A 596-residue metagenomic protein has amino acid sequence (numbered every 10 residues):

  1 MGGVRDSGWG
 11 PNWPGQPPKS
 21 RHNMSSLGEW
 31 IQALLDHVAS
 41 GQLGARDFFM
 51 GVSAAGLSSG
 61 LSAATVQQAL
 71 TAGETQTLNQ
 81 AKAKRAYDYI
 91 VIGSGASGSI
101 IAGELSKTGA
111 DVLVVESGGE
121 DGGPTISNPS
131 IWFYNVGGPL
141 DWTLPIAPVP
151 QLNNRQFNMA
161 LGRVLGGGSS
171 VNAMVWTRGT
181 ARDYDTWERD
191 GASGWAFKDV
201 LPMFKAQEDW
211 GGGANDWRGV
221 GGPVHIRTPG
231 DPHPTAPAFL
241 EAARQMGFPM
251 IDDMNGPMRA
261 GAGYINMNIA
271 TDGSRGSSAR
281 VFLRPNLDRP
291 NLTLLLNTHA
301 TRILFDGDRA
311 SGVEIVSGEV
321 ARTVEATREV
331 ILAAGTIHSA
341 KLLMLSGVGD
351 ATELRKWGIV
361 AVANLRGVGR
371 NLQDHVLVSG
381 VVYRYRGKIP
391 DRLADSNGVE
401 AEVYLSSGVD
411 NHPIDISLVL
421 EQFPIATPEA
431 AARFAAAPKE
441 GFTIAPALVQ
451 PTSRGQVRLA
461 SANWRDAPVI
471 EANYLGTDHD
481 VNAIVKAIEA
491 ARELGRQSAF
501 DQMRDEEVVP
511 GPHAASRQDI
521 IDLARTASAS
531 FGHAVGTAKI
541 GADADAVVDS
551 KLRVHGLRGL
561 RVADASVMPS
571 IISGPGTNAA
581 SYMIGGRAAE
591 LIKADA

Functional and structural regions predicted by a protein language model:
M1-D47, A69-L70: N-terminal secretory signal peptides
S40, R189-A310, S379-Y383, R392-L393: Conserved redox-cofactor binding core of oxidoreductases
G41, A45-A72: N-terminal export signals
T77-K205, V362-L365, H375-L377, V381-R384: N-terminal glycine-rich phosphate/pyrophosphate-binding loop and immediately adjacent elements
A83-A86, N266, A270, L296 (+4 more regions): A glycine-rich dinucleotide-binding beta-alpha-beta segment and adjacent secondary-structure elements that constitute
E104-K107, D111, G119-G123, I303-D306 (+2 more regions): Glycine-rich loop(s) and the adjacent beta-strand/alpha-helix scaffold that form part
G273, D288, A340, V348-V449 (+5 more regions): Mid-to-C-terminal "cap/lid" subdomains and adjacent gly/pro-rich loops that border and regulate access to redox
S570-E590: A conserved FAD-binding loop/helix module that cradles the flavin
